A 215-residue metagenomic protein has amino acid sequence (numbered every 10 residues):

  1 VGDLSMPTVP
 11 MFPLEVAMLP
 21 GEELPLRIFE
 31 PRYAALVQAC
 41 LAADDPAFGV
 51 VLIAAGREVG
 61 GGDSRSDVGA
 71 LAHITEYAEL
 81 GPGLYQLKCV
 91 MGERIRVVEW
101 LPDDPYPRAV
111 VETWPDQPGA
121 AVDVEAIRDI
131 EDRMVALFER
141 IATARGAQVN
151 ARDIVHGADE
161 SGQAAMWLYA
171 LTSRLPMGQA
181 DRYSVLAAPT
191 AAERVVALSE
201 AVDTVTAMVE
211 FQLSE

Functional and structural regions predicted by a protein language model:
G2-E215: N-terminal low-complexity, acidic/polar interaction/targeting segments
